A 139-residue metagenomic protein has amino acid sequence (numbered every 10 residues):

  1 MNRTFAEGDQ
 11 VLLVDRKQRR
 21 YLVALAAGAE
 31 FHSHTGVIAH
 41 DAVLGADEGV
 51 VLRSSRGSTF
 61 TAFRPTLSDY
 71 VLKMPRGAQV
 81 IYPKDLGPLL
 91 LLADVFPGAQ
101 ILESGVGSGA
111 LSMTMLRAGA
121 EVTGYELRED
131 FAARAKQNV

Functional and structural regions predicted by a protein language model:
M1-F63: N-terminal auxiliary segments of SAM/dcSAM-dependent transferases
R3, L72-G87: Conserved SAM-binding loop and adjacent beta-strand
D41, V80-A99: Conserved alpha-helix/loop element of class I SAM-dependent methyltransferases that forms part of the SAM/SAH-binding
Y82, G107-S108: Conserved SAM/SAH-binding loop
F96-G107, T123: Conserved class I S-adenosyl-L-methionine
S108-A120: Conserved SAM-binding loop of SAM-dependent methyltransferases across substrates and taxa, primarily the Class I
R128: Conserved SAM/SAH-binding beta-strand->alpha-helix loop
A135-K136: Conserved SAM-binding loop
